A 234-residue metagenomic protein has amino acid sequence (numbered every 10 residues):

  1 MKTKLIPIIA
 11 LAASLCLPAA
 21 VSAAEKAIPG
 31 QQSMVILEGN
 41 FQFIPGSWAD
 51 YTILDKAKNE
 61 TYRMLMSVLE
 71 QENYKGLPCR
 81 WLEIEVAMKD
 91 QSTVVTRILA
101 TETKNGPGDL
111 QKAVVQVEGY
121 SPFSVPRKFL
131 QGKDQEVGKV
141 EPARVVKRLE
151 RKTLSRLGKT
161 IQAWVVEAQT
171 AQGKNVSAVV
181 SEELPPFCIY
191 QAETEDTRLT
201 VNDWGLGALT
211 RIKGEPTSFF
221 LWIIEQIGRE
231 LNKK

Functional and structural regions predicted by a protein language model:
M1-L5: Positively charged n-region of N-terminal signal peptides that target proteins for export
P7-P18: Bacterial N-terminal signal peptides
A19-A23: Signal peptide processing junction and immediate N-terminal pro/mature segment of secreted/exported proteins
A24-K234: Acidic, serine/threonine-rich low-complexity disordered tracts
